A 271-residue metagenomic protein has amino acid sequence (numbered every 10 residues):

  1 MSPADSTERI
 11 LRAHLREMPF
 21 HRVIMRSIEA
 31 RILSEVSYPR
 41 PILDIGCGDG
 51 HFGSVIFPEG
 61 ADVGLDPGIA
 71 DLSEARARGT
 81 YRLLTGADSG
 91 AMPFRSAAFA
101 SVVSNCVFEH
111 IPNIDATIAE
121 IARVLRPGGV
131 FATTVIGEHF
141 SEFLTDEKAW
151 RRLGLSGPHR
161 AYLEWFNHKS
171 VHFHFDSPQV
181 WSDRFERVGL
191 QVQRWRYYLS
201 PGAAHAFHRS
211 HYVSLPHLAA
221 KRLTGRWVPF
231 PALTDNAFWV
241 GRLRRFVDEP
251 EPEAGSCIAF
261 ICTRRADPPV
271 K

Functional and structural regions predicted by a protein language model:
M1-A91, E253-F260, P268-V270: Conserved N-terminal segment of class I S-adenosyl-L-methionine
V103: A conserved beta-strand element that flanks and buttresses the S-adenosyl-L-methionine
C106-H110: Short catalytic micro-motifs in class I SAM-dependent methyltransferases
D115-V130: A short glycine-rich, Lys/Arg-flanked "PGG" loop and its adjoining helix->strand segment in the class I
A132-H159: Conserved class I S-adenosyl-L-methionine
A149-W150, D183, R194-K271: A C-terminal cap/extension of S-adenosyl-L-methionine-dependent methyltransferases that defines the acceptor-substrate
E164-V180: Acceptor-substrate binding/catalytic loop of class I
